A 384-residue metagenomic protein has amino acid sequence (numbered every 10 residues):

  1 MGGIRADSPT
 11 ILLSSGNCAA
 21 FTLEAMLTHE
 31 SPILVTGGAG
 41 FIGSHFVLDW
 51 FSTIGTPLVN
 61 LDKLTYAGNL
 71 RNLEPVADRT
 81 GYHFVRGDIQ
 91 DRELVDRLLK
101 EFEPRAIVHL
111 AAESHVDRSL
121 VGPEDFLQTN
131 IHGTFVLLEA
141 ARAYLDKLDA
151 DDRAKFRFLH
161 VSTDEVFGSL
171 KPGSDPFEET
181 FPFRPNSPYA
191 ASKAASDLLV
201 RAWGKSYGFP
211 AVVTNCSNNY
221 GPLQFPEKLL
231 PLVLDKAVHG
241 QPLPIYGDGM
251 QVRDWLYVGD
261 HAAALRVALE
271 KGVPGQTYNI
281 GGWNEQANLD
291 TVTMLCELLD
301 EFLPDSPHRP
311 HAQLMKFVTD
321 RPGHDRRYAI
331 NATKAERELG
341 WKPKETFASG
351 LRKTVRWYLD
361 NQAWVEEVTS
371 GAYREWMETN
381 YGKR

Functional and structural regions predicted by a protein language model:
M1-A25: N-terminal amphipathic/basic-hydrophobic helices that include classical n-h-c signal peptides and signal-anchor
M1-G2, D7, T65, A111 (+4 more regions): Small/flexible residues
G2-A6, L12, G40, P57 (+2 more regions): A subset of signal/propeptide-processing and intrinsically disordered low-complexity segments in secreted/extracellular
C18-N219, T293, L298, K353 (+2 more regions): N-terminal Rossmann-like NAD(P)+-binding domain of SDR-like oxidoreductases, especially those catalyzing
L27, I33, F46, S52-T53 (+4 more regions): C-terminal substrate-binding subdomain of Rossmann-fold SDR/epimerase-dehydratase oxidoreductases
G173, P226-L234: A glycine/serine/threonine-rich, flexible loop-to-helix segment that serves as the NAD(P) cofactor-binding "lid"
S192-K193, P226, H324-D325: Charged, low-complexity surface patches
L223: Conserved GTPase G-domain signal focused on the G5
